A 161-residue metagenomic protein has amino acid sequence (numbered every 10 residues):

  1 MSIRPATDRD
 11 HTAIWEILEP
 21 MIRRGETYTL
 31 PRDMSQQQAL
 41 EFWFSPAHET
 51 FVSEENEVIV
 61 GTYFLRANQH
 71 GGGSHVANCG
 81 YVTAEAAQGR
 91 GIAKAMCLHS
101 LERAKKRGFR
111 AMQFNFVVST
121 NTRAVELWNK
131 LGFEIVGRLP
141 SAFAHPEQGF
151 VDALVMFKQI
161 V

Functional and structural regions predicted by a protein language model:
S2-I14: A short beta-loop-alpha structural element at the N-terminal edge of CoA-dependent acyl/N-acetyltransferase catalytic
D8-R9, T27-A86, C97-H99, R103 (+1 more regions): Acetyl-CoA-dependent GNAT
H48, V151-V155: Short hydrophobic/aromatic beta-strand or adjacent loop that forms the aromatic wall/cage of a ligand/substrate-binding
V58-G61, R123, F150: Glycine-rich acetyl-CoA-binding "A-motif" of GNAT/NAT acetyltransferases
G89-A104, V125-K130: Conserved acetyl-CoA-binding loop-helix of GNAT-fold acetyltransferases
A104-V117: Conserved GNAT acetyl-CoA-binding A-motif
F114-A124, A142-A144: Conserved beta-strand-loop-alpha-helix junction that forms the acyl-donor binding cleft
N129-R138: Conserved acetyl-CoA-binding loop of GNAT-fold acetyltransferases
